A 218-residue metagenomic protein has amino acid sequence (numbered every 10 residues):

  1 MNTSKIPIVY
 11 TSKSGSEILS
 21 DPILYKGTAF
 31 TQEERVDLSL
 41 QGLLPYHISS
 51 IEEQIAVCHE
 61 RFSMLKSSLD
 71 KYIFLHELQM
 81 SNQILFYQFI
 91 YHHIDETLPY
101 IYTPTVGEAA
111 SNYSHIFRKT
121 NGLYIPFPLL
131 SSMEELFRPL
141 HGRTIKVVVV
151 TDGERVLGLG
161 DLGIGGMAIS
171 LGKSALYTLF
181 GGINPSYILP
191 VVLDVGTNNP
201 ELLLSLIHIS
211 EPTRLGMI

Functional and structural regions predicted by a protein language model:
I6-Y72, N112-V147, T151-V156, G160-G163: N-terminal amphipathic, basic-rich helices that act as targeting or association modules
H59, L65-H115: Low-complexity, highly charged intrinsically disordered N-terminal segments that act as targeting/localization
G122, S186-I188: Short secondary-structure junction motifs
L136-F137, G158-I169, P200-L206: Short acidic, glycine/serine/threonine-rich loops at helix termini
G160-N184: Extended active-site and interfacial segments that coordinate phosphate-rich ligands in large catalytic machineries
L189-D194: Short internal beta-strands
V195-N199: Short, conserved secondary-structure transition motifs
I207-I218: Single conserved hydrophobic/aromatic residue that forms the stacking wall/gate of nucleotide- or nucleobase-binding
